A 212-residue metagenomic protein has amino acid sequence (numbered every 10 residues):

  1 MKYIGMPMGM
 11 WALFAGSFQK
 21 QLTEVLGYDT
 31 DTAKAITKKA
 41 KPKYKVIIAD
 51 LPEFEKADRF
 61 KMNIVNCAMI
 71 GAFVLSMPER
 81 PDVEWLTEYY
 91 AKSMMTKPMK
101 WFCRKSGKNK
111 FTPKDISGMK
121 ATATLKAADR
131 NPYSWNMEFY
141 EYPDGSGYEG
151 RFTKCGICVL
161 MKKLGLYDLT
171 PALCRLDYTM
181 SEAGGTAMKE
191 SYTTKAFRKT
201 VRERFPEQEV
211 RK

Functional and structural regions predicted by a protein language model:
M1-M77: N-terminal, charged low-complexity regulatory/assembly segments
L26, R80-P81, L164, G184: Residues at alpha-helix termini
L26, T30, I48, P52 (+4 more regions): Residue-level signal for secondary-structure boundary elements
I64, A68, L176, R198: Short, well-structured alpha-helical interface segments that form or flank functional binding sites
V65, M69-G71, L75-K163: Amphipathic interaction/junction segments at domain boundaries or subunit interfaces
E138-A196: Short, hydrophobic/π-rich interface segment
I157-L160, Q208-K212: Short, charged/polar, Gly/Pro-enriched secondary-structure boundary elements
S191-V210: C-terminal edge-of-domain segments
